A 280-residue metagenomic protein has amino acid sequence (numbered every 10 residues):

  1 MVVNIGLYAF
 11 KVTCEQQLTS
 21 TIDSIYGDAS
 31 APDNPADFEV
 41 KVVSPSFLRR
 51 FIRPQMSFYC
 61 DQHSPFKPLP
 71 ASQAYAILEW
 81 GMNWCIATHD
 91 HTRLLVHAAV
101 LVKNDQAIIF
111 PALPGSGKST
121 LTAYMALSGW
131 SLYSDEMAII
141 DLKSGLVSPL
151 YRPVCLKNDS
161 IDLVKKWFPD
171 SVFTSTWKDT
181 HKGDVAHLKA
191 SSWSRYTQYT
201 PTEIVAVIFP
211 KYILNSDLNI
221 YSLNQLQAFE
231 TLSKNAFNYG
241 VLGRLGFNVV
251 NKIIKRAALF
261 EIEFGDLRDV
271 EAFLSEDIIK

Functional and structural regions predicted by a protein language model:
M1, G27: An anion/pyrophosphate-binding glycine-rich loop and adjacent beta-alpha core in soluble alpha-beta enzymes
N4-S24, D33-D37, A87, A99 (+3 more regions): Glycine-rich, often acidic-flanked micro-motifs that create phosphate/phosphodiester-binding or positioning elements
A29-A31: Active-site phosphate-binding and catalytic loops of NTP-dependent enzymes
K41-C85, F264, D277: Charged, amphipathic alpha-helical linker segments immediately N-terminal to NTP-binding catalytic cores
T92-R93: Short coil-to-beta microelement around the adenine-binding A-loop and adjacent beta1/P-loop entry of ABC ATPase
K118: Conserved lysine of the Walker
L121-T122: Post-Walker A alpha-helix
